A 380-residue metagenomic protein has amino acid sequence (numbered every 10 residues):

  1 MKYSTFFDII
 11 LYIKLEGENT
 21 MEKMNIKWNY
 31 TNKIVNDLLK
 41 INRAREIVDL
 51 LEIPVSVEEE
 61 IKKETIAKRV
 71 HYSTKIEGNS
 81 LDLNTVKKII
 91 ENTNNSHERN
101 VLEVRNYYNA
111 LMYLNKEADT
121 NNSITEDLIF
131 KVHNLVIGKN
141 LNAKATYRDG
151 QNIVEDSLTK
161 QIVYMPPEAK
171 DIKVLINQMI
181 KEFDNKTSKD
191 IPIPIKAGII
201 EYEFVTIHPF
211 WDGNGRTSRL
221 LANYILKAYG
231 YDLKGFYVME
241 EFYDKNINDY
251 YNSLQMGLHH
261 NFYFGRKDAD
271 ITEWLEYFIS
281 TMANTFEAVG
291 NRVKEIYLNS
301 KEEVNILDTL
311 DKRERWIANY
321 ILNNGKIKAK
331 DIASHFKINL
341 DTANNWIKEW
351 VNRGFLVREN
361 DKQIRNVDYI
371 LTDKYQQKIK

Functional and structural regions predicted by a protein language model:
M1-K380: FIC/Doc superfamily catalytic core
